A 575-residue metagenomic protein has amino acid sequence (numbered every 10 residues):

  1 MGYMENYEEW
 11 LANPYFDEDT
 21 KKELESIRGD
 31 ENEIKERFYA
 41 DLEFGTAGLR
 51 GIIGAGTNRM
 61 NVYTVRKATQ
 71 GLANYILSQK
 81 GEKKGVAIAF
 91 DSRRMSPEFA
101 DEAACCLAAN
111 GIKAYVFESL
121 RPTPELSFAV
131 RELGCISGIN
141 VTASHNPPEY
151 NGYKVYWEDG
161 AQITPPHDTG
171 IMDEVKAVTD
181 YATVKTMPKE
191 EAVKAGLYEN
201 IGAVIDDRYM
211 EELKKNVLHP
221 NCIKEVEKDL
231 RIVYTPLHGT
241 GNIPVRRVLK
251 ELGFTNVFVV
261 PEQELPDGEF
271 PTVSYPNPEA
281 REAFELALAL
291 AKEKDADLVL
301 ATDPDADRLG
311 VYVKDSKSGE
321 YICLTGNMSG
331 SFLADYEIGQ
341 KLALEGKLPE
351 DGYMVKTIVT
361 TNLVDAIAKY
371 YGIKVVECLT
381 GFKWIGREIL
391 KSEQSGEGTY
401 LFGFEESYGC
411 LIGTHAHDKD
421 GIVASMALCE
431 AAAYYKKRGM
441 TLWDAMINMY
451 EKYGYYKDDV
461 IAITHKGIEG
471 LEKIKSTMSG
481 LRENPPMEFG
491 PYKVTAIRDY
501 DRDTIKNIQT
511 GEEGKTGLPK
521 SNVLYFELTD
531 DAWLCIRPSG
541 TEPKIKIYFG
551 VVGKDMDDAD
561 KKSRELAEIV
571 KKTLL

Functional and structural regions predicted by a protein language model:
Y7-A103, A192-D229, T240: An N-terminal, well-structured beta->alpha segment
E33-L42, N151-A283, A291: Gly/Ser/Thr-enriched, mixed-charge loops and adjacent short helices that form phosphate/oxyanion-binding elements
F38-N58, A143-N146, I232, P236-V248 (+4 more regions): Conserved phosphate/anionic-ligand binding catalytic regions in large, soluble enzymes, centered on
G85-D91, R231-Y234, L411, G550: Short glycine-rich or small-residue beta-strand-to-loop segments that form or flank ligand, phosphate, metal/Fe-S
A87-Y150, K250, T255-G310: N-terminal small/polar loop signature for handling phosphorylated ligands or for N-terminal nucleophile
P97-E102, S127-R131, E149-V155, K176 (+12 more regions): Short acidic, glycine/serine/threonine-rich loops at helix termini
Y156-T186, N327-D351, K356-D365, G421 (+1 more regions): Glycine-rich phosphate-binding loop plus the immediately following alpha-helix
K292, A296-L298, E320-I322, Q340-R537 (+3 more regions): Phosphate-binding and adjacent anionic-ligand microenvironments
